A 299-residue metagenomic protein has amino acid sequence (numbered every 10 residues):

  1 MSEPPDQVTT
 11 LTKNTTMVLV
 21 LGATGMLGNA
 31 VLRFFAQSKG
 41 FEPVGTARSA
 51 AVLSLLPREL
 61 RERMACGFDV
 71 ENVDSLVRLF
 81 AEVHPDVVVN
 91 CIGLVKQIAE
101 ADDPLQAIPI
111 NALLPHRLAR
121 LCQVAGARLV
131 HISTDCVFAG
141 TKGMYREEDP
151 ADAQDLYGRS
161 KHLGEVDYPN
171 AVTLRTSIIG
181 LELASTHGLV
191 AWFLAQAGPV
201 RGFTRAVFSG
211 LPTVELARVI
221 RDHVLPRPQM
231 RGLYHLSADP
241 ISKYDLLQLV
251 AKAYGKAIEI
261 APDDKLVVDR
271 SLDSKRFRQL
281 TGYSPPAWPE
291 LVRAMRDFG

Functional and structural regions predicted by a protein language model:
S2-D6, K256-G299: C-terminal amphipathic/interface module of NAD(P)-dependent oxidoreductases and related NAD-binding regulators
T15-S38: N-terminal Rossmann NAD(P)H-binding glycine-rich loop of SDR-like oxidoreductase domains
G45-L55, D69-V70: N-terminal Rossmann-fold cofactor-binding loop
G67-I110: NAD(P)H-binding glycine-rich loop region in Rossmannoid oxidoreductase-like domains and their noncatalytic homologs
E71, D102-R117, A151, R159-H162: Glycine-rich NAD(P)-binding loop of the Rossmann-fold in SDR/ketoreductase-type enzymes
L113-D152: Conserved Rossmann-fold NAD(P)-dependent oxidoreductase catalytic core, especially the SDR/UDP-sugar
Q154, V166-F208, V214-E215, D222: NAD(P)-dependent short-chain dehydrogenase/reductase
A217-K275: Mid/C-terminal beta-alpha module of Rossmann-like enzyme folds, strongest in SDR-family dehydrogenases/epimerases
